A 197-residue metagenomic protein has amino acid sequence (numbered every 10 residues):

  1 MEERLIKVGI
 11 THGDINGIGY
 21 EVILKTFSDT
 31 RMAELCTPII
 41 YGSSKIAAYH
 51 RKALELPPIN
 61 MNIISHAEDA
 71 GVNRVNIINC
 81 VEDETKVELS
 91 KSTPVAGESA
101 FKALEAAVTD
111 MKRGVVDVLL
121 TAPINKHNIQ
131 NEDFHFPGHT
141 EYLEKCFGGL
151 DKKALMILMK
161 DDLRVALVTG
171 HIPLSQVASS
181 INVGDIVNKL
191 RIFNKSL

Functional and structural regions predicted by a protein language model:
M1-H139, S180-L197: Contiguous, glycine/small-aliphatic-enriched amphipathic segments in soluble metabolic enzymes
P137-S175: Flexible loop/hinge segments that line or gate small-molecule binding clefts
